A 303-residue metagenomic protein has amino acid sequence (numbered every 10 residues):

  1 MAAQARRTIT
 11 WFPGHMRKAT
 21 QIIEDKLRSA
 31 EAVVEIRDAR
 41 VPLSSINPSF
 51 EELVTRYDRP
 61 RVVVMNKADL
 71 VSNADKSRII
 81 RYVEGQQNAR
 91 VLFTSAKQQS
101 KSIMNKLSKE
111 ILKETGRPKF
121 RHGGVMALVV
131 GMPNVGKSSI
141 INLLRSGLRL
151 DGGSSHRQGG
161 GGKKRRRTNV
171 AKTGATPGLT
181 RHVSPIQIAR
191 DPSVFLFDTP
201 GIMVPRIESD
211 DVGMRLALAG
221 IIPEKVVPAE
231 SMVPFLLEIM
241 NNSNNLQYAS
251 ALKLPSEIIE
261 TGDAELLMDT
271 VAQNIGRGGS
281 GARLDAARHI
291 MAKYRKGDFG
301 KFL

Functional and structural regions predicted by a protein language model:
A2-A32, R40-V41, I46-P48, E52-V62 (+2 more regions): Helix-rich effector regions associated with P-loop NTPase G domains
R37: Glycine-rich, N-terminal phosphate-binding loop of Rossmann-like dinucleotide-binding domains
R59-V62, A68-M132, R145-Q158, I275 (+1 more regions): Canonical P-loop GTPase G-domain recognition
P133-N134, P200: A short acidic Gly-Thr/Ser loop motif
K137: Conserved lysine of the Walker
